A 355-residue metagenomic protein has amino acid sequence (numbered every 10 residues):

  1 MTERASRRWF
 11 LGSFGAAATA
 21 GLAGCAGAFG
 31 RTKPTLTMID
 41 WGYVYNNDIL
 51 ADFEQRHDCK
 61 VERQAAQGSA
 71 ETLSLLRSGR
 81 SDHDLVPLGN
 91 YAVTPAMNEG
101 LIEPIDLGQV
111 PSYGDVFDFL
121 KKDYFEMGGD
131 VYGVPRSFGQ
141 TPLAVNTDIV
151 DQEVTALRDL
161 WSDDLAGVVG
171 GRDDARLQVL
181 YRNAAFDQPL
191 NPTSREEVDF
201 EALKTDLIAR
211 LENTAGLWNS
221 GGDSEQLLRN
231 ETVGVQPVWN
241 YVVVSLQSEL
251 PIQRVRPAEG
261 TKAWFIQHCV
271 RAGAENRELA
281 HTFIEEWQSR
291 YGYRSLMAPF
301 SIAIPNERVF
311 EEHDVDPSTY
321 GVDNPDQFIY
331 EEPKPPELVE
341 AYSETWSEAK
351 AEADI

Functional and structural regions predicted by a protein language model:
M1-G21: N-terminal secretory signal peptides and thylakoid transit peptides that target proteins across membranes
T32-A96: Early extracytoplasmic/lumenal segment of secretory-pathway proteins
P87-A92, M97-A215, N219-Q226: Extracytoplasmic ligand-binding site segments that recognize negatively charged/polar headgroups
V93-P95, P237-P251: A ligand-binding cleft/hinge motif common to bilobed small-molecule-binding domains
F200-R210, Q247-A272: Periplasmic-binding protein-like
T261-K262, I266-K334: Mature extracytoplasmic/periplasmic domains
D323-I355: Conserved C-terminal helix/tail region of periplasmic/extracytoplasmic solute-binding proteins
